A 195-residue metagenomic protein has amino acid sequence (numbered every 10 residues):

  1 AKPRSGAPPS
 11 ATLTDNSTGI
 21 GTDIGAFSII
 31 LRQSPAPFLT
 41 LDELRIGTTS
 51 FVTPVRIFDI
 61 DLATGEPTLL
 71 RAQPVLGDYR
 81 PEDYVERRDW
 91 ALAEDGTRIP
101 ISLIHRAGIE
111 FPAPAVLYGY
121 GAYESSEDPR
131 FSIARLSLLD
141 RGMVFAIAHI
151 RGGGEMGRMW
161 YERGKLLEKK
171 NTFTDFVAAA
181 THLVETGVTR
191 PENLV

Functional and structural regions predicted by a protein language model:
A1-R4, T40-T53: Short beta-strand elements that form the blades of beta-propeller/WD-repeat-like and other beta-sheet-rich scaffold
G6-T12, V52-D59: Structural motif
D15-G19, L62-G65: Short loop/turn segments that connect beta-strands within beta-propeller blades
I20-G25: A short beta-strand motif characteristic of beta-propeller blades
F27, L62-E66, L70-N193: Cap/lid segment of the alpha/beta-hydrolase catalytic domain
I30-P37: Repeated scaffold domains used in trafficking and secretory/extracellular systems, primarily beta-propellers
P37-F38, T49-F51, I60, L69-R71: A structural signal for the main folded, soluble domain(s) of proteins
